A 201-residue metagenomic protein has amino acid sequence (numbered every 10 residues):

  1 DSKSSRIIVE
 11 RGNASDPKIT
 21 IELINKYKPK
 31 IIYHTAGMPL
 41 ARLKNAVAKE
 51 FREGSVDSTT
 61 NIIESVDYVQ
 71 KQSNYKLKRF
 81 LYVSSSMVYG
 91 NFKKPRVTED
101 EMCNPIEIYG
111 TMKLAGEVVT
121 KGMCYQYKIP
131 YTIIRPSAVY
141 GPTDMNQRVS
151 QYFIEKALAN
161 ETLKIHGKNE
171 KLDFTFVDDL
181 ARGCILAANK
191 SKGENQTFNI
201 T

Functional and structural regions predicted by a protein language model:
K3-S15: Rossmann-fold cofactor-recognition segment
A14-G54: NAD(P)H-binding glycine-rich loop region in Rossmannoid oxidoreductase-like domains and their noncatalytic homologs
S15, E50-N61, C103, E107 (+1 more regions): Glycine-rich NAD(P)-binding loop of the Rossmann-fold in SDR/ketoreductase-type enzymes
H34, T60-I108: Conserved Rossmann-fold NAD(P)-dependent oxidoreductase catalytic core, especially the SDR/UDP-sugar
Y75-R79, S85, E117-P142: Conserved beta-loop-beta element that borders a ligand/cofactor-binding pocket
Y89-G90, E107-I108, T132-V149: Flexible, glycine-rich beta-alpha linker
N91-K93, I106-T132, L158: Active-site Tyr-X1-5-Lys
L114, V139-Y152, E161, V177-D179 (+1 more regions): Glycine/proline-rich active-site loop of Rossmann-fold NAD(P)-dependent oxidoreductases
